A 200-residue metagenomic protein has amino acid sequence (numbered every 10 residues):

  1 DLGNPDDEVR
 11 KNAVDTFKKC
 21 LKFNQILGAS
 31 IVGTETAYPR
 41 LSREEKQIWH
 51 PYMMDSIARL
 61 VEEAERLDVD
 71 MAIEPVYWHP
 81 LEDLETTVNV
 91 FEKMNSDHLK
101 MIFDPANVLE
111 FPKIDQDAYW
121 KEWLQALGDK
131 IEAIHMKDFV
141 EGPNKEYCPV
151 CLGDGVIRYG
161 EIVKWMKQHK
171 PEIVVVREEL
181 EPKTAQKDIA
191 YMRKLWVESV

Functional and structural regions predicted by a protein language model:
D1-P5, R40-E45, L109-P112, G142-Y147: A short acidic, helix-capping loop that chelates divalent metal ions and anchors anionic groups
L2-F103: Active-site acidic/histidine proton-transfer and metal-coordination neighborhood in alpha/beta enzyme cores
S30, L81-V200: Histidine-acidic metal/acid-base catalytic patches
